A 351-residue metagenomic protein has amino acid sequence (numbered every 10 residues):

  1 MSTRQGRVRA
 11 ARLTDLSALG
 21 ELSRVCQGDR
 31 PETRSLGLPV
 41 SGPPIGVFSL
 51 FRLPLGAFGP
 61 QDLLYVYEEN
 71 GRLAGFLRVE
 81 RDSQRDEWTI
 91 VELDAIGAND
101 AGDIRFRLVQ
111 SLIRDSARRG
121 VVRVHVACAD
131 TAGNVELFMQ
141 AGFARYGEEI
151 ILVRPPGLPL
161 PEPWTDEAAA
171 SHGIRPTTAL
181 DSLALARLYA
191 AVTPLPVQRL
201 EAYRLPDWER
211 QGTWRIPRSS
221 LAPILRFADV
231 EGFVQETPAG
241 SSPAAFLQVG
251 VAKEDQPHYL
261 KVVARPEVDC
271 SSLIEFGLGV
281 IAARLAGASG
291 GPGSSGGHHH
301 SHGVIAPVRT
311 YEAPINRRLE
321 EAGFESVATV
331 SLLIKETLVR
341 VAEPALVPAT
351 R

Functional and structural regions predicted by a protein language model:
R7-P31, H172-L200: A short beta-loop-alpha structural element at the N-terminal edge of CoA-dependent acyl/N-acetyltransferase catalytic
P31-L64, L200-V230: Active-site rim helix/loop that mediates acceptor-substrate recognition in acyltransferases
V66, R72-E80, V234, S241-V251: Conserved beta-strand in the GNAT
E80-S83, V91-D103, L260-L273: A short, internal acetyl-CoA/4′-phosphopantetheine-binding micro-motif in the GNAT/acyltransferase core
D100-S116, Q140, D269-R284: Conserved acetyl-CoA-binding loop-helix of GNAT-fold acetyltransferases
S116-A129, L285-R309: Conserved GNAT acetyl-CoA-binding A-motif
A127, A144-G157, E325-E336: Conserved catalytic-core motifs of GNAT/GCN5-like acyltransferases
D130-G147, R309-A328: Conserved active-site alpha-helix within GNAT-family acetyltransferase domains
